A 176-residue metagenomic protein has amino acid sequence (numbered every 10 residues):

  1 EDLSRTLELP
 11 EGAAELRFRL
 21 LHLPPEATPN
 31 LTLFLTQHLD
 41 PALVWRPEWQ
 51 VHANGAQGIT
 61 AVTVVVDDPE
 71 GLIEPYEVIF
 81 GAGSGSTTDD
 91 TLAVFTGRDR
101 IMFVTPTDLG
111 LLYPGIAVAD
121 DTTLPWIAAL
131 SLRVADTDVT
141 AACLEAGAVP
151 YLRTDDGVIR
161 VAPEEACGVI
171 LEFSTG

Functional and structural regions predicted by a protein language model:
E1-D90, V94-G176: Glyoxalase I/VOC metalloenzyme domain signal
